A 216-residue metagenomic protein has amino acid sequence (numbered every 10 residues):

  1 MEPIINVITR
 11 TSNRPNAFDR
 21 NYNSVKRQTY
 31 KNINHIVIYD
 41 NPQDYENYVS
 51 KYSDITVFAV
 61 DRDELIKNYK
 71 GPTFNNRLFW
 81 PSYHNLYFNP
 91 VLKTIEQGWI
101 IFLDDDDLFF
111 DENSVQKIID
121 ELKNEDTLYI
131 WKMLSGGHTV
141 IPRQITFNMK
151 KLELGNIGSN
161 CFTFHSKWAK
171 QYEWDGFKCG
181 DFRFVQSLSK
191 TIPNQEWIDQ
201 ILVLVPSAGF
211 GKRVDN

Functional and structural regions predicted by a protein language model:
M1-S24: N-proximal low-complexity "stem/linker" segments adjacent to membrane-targeting elements
N23-N32: Short, acidic, metal-binding catalytic loop of nucleotide-sugar glycosyltransferases
D44-I95: Active-site-proximal specificity loops/subdomain of glycosyltransferases
Q97-L108: Short beta-strand-to-loop acidic/aromatic patch adjacent to the donor-nucleotide binding site
D107-D120: Acidic donor-binding/catalytic loop of UDP-sugar-dependent glycosyltransferases, especially processive GT2
K117-C179: Conserved catalytic core of nucleotide-sugar-dependent glycosyltransferases
L134-V140, N160-C161, I198-N216: Active-site donor/metal-binding and catalytic loop motifs of nucleotide-sugar-dependent glycosylation enzymes
K178-Q200, P206: A short, conserved alpha-helix in the catalytic core of glycosyltransferases
